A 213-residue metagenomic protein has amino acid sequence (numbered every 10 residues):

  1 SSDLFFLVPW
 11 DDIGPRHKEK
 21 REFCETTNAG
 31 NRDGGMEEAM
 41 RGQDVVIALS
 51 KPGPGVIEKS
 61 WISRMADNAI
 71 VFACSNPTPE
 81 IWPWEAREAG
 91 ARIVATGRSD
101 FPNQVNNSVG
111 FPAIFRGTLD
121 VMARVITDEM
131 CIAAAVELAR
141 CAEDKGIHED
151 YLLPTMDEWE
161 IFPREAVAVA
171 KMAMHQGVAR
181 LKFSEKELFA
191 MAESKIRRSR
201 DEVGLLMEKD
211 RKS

Functional and structural regions predicted by a protein language model:
S2-K51: Glycine-rich phosphate/diphosphate-binding loop of Rossmann-like nucleotide-binding domains
V8-W10, Q104, M191: Short secondary-structure boundary/hinge segments and terminal tails
T26-N31, G53, S75, R98-P102: A general structural motif
R32-E88, M122: Long hydrophobic segments that form regular secondary structure
E38-R41, A48, K59-S63, I132 (+5 more regions): A broad, structural surface signal
I70-E185, L206-D210: Adenosine-phosphate binding glycine-rich loop
K186-R211: Short, amphipathic C-terminal "tail helix"
